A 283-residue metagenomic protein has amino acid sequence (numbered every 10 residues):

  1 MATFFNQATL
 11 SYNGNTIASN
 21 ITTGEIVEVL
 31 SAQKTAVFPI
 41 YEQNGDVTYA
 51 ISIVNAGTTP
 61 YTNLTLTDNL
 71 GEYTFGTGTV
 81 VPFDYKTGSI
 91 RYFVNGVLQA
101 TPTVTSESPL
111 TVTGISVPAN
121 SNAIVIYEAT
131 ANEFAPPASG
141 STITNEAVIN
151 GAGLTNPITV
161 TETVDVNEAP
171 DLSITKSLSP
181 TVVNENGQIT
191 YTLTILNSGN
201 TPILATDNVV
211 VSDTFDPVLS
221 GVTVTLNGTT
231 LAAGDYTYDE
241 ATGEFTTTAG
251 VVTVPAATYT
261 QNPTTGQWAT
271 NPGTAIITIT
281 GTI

Functional and structural regions predicted by a protein language model:
M1-I283: Exported/extracytosolic protein signature
